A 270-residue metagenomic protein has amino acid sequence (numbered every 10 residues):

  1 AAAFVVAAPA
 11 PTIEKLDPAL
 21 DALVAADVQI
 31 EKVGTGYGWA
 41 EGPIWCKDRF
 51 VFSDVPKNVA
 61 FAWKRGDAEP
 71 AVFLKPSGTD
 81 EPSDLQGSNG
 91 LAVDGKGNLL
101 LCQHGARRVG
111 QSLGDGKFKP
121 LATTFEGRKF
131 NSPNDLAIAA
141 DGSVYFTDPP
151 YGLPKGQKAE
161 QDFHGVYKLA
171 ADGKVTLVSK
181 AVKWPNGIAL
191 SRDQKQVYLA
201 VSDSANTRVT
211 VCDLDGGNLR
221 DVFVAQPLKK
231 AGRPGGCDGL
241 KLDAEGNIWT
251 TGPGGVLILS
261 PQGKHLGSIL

Functional and structural regions predicted by a protein language model:
A8-Q29, E160: Blade/loop signatures of beta-propeller domains
D27, G34-R49, S77-Q103, R108 (+5 more regions): Beta-rich, blade/repeat-based domains predominating in secreted/periplasmic proteins but also intracellular
E31-G34, P70-S77, K119-T123, T176-K180 (+2 more regions): Beta-propeller fold detector
D48-P76: Beta-propeller domains
V55, H104, P149-Y151, S202-S204 (+2 more regions): Short loop/turn segments immediately following the C-termini of beta-strands
N58-F61, R107-G110, L153-K155, H164-V166 (+2 more regions): Structural signal for beta-propeller blades
K64-A68, S112-K117, L169-G173, D213-G217 (+1 more regions): Short loop/turn segments that connect beta-strands within beta-propeller blades
F146-Q161, A200: Short, conserved, GDST-rich strand-edge loop motifs in beta-rich repeat architectures
